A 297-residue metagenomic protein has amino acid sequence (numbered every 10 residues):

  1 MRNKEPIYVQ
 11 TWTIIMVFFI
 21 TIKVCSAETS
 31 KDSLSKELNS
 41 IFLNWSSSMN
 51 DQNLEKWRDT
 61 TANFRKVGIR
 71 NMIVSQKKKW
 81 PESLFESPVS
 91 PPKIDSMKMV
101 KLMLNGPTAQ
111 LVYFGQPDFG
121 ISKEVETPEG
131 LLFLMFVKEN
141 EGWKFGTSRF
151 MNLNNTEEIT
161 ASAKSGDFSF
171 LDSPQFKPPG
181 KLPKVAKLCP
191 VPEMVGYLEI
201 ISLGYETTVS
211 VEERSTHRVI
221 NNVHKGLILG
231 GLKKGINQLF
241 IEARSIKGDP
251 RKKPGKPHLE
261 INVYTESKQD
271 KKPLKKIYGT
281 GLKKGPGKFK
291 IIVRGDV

Functional and structural regions predicted by a protein language model:
R2-W12: Bacterial N-terminal signal peptides that target proteins for export
W12-K23: Bacterial N-terminal signal peptides
S30-K36, L43-N50, A62-N63, D118-E129 (+2 more regions): Beta-strand-rich recognition domains
I41, M49-K78: Short, well-ordered alpha-helical segments enriched in acidic and aromatic residues
W45, K56-R58, L111, F136: Hydrophobic pocket/interface hotspot
K78-T127: Surface-exposed, charged secondary-structure patches
S215-N221: Short beta-strand segments within Ig-like beta-sandwich modules, predominantly Fibronectin type-III
H224-I236: Exposed aromatic-hydrophobic patches
